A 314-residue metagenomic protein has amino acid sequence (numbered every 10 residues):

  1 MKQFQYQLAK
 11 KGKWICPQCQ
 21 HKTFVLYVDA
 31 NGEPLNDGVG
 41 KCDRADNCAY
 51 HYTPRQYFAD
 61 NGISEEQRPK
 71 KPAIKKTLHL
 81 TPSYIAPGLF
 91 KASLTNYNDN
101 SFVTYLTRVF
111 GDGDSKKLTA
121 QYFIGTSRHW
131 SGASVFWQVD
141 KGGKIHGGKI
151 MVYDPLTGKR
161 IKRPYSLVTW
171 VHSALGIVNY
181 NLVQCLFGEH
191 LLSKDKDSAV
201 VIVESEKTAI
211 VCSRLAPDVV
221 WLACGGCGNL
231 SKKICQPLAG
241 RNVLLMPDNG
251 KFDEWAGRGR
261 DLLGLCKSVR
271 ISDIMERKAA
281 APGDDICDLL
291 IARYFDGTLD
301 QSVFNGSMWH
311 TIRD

Functional and structural regions predicted by a protein language model:
M1-A133, I145, D154-L175, G228-L230 (+2 more regions): Non-catalytic accessory segments of DNA primases and related replication-initiation nucleases
M1-K2, K13-Q18, K41, K141 (+3 more regions): TOPRIM fold recognition
Q121, Q184-H190, N229-K233: A generic local structural motif
H129-W130, S193-D195, P237-L238: Extracellular/periplasmic catalytic domains that process cell-envelope and extracellular macromolecules
A133-V139: A short, hydrophobic, proline-anchored segment that marks a local hinge/packing element in signaling and regulatory
Y165-D197: Glycine-/acidic-rich phosphate or pyrophosphate-binding loops and their flanking alpha/beta elements
